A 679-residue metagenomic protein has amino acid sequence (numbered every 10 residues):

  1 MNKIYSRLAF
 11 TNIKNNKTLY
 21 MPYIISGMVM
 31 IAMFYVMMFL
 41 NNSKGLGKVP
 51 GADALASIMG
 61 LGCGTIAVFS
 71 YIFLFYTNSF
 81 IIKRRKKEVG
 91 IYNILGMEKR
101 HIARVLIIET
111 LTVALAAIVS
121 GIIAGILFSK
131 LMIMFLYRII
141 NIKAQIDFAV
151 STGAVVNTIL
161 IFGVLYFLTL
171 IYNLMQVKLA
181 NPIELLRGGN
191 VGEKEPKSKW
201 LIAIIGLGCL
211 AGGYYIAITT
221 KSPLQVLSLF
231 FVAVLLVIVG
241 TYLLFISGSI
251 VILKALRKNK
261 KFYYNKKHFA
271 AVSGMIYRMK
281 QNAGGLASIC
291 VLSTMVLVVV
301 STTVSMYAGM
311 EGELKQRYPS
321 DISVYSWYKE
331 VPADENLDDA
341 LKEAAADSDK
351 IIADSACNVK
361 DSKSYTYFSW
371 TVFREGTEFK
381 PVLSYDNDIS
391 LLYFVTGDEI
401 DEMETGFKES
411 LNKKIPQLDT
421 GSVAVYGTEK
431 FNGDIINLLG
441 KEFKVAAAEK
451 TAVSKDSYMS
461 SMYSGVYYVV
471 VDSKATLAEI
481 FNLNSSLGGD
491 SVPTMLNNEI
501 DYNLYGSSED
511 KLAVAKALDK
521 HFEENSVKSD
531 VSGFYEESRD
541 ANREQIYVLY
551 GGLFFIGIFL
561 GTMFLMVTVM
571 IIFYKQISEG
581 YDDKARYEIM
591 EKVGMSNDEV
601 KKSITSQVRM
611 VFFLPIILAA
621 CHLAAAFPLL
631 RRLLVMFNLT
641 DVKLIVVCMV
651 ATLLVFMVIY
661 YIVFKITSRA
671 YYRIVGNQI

Functional and structural regions predicted by a protein language model:
M1-I31, E195-W200, C209, L244-S293 (+2 more regions): N-terminal Sec/SRP start-transfer signal
K3-R7, L179-E193, Y581-D582, Y672-I679: Short cytosolic juxtamembrane segments of multi-pass membrane proteins
K17-G45, D53-G90, T110-A124, I238 (+4 more regions): Hydrophobic alpha-helical transmembrane segments of multi-pass inner-membrane transport and secretion
F39-D53, I122-A154, A211-S228, P615-Q678: Short helix-loop junctions at transmembrane helix boundaries
Y76, R84, Q176, F245 (+4 more regions): Juxtamembrane interface at the cytosolic side of transmembrane helices
T112-L256: Hydrophobic alpha-helical segments
E313-M566: Basic-flanked hydrophobic alpha-helices used for secretion and membrane insertion
